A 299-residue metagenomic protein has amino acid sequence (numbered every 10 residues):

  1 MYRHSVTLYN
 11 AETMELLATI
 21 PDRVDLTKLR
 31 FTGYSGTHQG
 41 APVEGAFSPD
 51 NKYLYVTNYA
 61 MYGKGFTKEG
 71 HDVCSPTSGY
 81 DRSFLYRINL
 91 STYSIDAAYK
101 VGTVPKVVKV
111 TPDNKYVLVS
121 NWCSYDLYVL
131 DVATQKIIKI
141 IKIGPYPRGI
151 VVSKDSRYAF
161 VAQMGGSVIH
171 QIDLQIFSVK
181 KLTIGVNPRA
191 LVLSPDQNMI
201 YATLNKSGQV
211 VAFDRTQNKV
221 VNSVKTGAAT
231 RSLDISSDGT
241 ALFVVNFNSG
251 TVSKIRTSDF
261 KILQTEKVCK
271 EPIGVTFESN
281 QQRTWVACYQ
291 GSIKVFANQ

Functional and structural regions predicted by a protein language model:
M1-Q299: Predominantly soluble domains enriched in secretory-pathway, periplasmic, or organellar proteins
